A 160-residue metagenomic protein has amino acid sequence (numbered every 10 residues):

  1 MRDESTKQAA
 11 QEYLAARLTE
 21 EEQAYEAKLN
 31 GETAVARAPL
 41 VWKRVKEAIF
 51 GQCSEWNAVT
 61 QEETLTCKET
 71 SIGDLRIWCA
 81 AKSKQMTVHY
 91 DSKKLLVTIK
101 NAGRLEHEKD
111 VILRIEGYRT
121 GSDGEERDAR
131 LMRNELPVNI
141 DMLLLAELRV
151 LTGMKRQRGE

Functional and structural regions predicted by a protein language model:
M1, S5, T33-A36, L40 (+2 more regions): Alpha-helix boundary/N-cap detector
M1-Y25: Eukaryotic low-complexity, non-globular regulatory regions
Q8-Q11, Q23, Q52, Q61 (+2 more regions): Residue-identity detector for glutamine
L18-C67: Contiguous, amphipathic alpha-helical segments that mediate oligomerization or scaffolding in large protein assemblies
T70: A contiguous binding-surface segment within folded domains or other stable secondary-structure elements
G73-E160: Intrinsic disorder/low-complexity polar-acidic segments
